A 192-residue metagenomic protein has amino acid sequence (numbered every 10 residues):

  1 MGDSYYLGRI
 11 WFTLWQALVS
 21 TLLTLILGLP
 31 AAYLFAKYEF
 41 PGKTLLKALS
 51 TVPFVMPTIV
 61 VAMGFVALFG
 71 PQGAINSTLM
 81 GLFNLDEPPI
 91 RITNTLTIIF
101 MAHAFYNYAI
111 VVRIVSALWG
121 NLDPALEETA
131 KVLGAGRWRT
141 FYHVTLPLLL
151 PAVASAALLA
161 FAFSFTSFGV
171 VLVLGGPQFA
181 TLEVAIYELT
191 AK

Functional and structural regions predicted by a protein language model:
M1-G120, V144-G175: Membrane-water interface segments at the C-terminal ends of transmembrane alpha-helices in multi-pass inner-membrane
D3, Y38-G42, G120-A125, A135-W138 (+2 more regions): Juxtamembrane helix-boundary/capping and inter-helix hinge elements in multi-pass membrane proteins
F12, K131, E188: Conserved adenine-binding aromatic site and its adjacent loop/helix in ATP-hydrolyzing domains
A67, G169-K192: Glycine-rich helix-loop "coupling/hinge" segments at transmembrane-helix boundaries in multipass transporters
N107-V111, A125, L182: N-terminal positioning helix adjacent to the helix-turn-helix/winged-helix DNA-binding module
L133-G134, P147: Glycine/proline-centered hinge or cleavage motifs at structural transition points of membrane proteins
